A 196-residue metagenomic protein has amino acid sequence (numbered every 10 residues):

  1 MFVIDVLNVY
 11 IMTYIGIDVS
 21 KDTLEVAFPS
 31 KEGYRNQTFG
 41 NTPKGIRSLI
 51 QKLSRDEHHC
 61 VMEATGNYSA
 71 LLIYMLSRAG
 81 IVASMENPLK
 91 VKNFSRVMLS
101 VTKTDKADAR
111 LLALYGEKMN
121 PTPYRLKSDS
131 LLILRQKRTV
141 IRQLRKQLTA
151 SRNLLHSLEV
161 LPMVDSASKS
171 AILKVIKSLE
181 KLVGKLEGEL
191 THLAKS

Functional and structural regions predicted by a protein language model:
M1-M12, R35-N36: Intrinsically disordered, low-complexity and often Lys/Arg-enriched segments
F2-D5, Y74, S84-S196: Long, charge-rich intrinsically disordered scaffolds of nucleic-acid metabolism proteins
I11-P29, L112: Gly/Thr-rich phosphate-binding beta-strand-loop-beta motif of the actin/hexokinase/Hsp70
K21, G66, K90: Short, glycine/acidic-enriched loop or turn micro-motifs at the edges of active sites
G33-H59: Nucleic-acid-processing active sites and adjacent nucleic-acid-binding tracks, predominantly divalent metal-dependent
N36-Q37, G80-P88: Short hydrophobic/aromatic-enriched beta-strand-loop microsegments
H58-Y68: Short glycine-rich phosphate-binding loop at a beta-alpha junction
S77: Anion (oxyanion) recognition and catalysis
